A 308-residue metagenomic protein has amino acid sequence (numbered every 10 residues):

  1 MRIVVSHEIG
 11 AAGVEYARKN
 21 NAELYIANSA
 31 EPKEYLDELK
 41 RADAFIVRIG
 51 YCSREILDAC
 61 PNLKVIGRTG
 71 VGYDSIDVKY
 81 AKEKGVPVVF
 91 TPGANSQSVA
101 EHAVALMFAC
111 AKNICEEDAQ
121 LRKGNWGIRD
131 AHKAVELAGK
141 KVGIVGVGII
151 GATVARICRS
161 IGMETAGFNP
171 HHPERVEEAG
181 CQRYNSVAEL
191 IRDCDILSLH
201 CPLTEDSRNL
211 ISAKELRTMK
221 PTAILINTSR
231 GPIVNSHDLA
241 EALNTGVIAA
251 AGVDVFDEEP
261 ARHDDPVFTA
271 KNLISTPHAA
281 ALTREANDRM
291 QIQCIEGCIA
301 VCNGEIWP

Functional and structural regions predicted by a protein language model:
M1-V89, S212-R217: An N-terminal-biased, well-structured beta-alpha scaffold segment characteristic of Rossmann-like dinucleotide-binding
H7, N28, G167-H171, S229: N-terminal Rossmann-fold cofactor-binding loop
A42, C60, D193-C194, T222: An anion/phosphate-binding loop that grips the pyrophosphate of nucleotide cofactors and donors
G50, V71, D195, C201-L203 (+1 more regions): Short glycine-/small-residue-rich Rossmann-like dinucleotide-binding loops
Y51, G72-S75, F90, A94-N95 (+4 more regions): Residue-level detector of alpha-helix initiation sites
K84, P92-K141, R156: Phosphate-binding beta-alpha-beta segment of Rossmann-like dinucleotide-binding domains, i.e., the NAD(P)
A131-P221: Rossmann-like dinucleotide/phosphate-binding beta-alpha-beta segment
E164, T222-P308: Rossmann-like dinucleotide-binding domain for NAD(H)/NADP(H)
